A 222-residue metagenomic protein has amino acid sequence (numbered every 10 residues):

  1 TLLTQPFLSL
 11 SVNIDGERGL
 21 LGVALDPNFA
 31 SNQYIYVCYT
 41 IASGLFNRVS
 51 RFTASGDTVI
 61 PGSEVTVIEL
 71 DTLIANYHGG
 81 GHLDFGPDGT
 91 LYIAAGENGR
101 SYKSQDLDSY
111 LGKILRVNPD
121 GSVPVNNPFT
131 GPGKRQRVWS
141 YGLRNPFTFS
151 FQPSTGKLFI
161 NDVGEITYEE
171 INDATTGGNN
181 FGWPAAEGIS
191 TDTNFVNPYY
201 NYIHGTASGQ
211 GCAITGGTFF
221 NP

Functional and structural regions predicted by a protein language model:
T1-Y102, T148-G164, A207-P222: Acidic, Gly/Ser/Thr-rich repeat motifs that build Ca2+-stabilized beta-propeller blades
L2-Q5, R18-L20, N28-A30, E97-P222: Beta-propeller domain segments
